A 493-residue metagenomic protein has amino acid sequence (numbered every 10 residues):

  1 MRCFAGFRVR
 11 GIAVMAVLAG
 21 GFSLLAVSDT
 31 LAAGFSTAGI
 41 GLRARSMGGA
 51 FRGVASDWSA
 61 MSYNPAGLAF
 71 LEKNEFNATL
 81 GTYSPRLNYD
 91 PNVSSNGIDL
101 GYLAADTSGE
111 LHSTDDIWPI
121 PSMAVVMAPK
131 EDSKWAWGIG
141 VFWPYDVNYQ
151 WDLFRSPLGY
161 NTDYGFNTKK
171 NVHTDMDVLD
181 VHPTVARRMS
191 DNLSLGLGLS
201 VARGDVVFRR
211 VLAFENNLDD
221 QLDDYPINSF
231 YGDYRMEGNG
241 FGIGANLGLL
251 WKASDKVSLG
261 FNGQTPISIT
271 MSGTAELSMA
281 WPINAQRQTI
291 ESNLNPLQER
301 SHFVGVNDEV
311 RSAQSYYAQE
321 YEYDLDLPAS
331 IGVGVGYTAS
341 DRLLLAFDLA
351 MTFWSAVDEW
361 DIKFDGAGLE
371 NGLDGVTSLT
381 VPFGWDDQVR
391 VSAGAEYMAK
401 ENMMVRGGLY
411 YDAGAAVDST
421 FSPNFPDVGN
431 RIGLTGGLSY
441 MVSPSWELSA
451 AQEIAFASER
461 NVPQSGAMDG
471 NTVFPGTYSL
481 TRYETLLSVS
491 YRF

Functional and structural regions predicted by a protein language model:
M1-V9: N-terminal secretory signal peptides that target proteins for export/translocation
G6, M15-A16, D29: N-terminal start and proteolytic maturation junction detector
A13-L24: Bacterial N-terminal signal peptides
S28-W143, D427-N430, E453: N-terminal, post-signal peptide beta-strand-biased segments of exported outer-membrane/organellar beta-barrel and other
D29-I40, A44-R45, I117-F493: Outer-membrane beta-barrel porins/channels
